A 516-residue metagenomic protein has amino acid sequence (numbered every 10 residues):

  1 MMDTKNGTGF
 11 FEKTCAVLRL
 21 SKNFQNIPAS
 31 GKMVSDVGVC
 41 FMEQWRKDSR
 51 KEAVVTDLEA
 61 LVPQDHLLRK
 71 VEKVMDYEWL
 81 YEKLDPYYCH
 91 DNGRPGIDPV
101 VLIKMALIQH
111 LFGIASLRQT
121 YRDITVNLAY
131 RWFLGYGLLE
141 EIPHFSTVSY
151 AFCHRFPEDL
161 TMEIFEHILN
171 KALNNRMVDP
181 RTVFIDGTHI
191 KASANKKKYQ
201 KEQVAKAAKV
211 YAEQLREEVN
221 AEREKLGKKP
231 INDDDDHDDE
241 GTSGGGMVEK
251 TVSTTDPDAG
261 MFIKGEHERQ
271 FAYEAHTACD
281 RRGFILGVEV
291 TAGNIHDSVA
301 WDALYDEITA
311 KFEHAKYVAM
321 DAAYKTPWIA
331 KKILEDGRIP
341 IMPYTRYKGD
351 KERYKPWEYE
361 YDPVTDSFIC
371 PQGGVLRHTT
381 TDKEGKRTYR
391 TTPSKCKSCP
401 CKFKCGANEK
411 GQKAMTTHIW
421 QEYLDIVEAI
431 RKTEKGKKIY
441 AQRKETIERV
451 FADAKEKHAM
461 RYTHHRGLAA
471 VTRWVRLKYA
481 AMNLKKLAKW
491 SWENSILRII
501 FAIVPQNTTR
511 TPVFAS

Functional and structural regions predicted by a protein language model:
M1-M2, M33: Methionine residue identity
D3, N23-N26, N507: Intrinsic-disorder-associated, low-complexity terminal segments enriched in Asp/Asn/His/Tyr and depleted of Lys/Arg
D3-S21, V37: N-terminal amphipathic/hydrophobic targeting modules at extreme N-termini, encompassing cleavable Sec/SRP-type signal
F10-F11, F24, F41, F501 (+1 more regions): Aromatic (phenylalanine/tyrosine) cluster motif
N23-F41: Short, Lys/Arg-enriched N-terminal segments with co-localized hydrophobic residues within the first ~10-30 amino acids
V39-R69: Hydrophobic alpha-helical membrane-insertion signals
W45-K47, A106, G113-V126, Y136-S516: Anion-binding and metal-coordination hotspots
Q64-L107, F112-G113: Basic, short loop/linker segments at the boundary and entry of helix-turn-helix/winged-helix-like folds
